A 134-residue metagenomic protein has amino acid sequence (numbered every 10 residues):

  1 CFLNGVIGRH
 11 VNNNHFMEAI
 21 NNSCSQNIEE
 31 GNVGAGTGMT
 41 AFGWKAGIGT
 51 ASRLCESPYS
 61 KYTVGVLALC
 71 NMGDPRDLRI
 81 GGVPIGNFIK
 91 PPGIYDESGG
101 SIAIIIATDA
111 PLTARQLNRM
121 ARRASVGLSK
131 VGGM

Functional and structural regions predicted by a protein language model:
C1-M134: A structural signal for small-residue-enriched, beta-sheet-centric alpha/beta enzyme cores and oligomeric scaffold folds
